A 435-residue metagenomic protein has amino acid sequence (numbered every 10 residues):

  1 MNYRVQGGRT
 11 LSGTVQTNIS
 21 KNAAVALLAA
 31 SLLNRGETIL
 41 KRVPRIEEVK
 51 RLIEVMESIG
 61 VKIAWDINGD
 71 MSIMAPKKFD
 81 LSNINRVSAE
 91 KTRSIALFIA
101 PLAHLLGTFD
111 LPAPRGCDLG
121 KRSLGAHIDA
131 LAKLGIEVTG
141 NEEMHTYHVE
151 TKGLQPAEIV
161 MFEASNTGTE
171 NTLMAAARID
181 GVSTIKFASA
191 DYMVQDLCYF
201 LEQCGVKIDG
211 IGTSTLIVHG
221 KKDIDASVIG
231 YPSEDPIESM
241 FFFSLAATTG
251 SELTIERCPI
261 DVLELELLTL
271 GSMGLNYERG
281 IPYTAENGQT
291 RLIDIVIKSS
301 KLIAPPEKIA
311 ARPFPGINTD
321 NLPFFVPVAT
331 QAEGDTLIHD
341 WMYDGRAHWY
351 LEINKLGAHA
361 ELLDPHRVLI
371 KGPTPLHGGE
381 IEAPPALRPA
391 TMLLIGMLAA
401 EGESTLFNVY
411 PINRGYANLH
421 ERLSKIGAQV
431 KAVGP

Functional and structural regions predicted by a protein language model:
M1-P435: Short, structured segments at the rim of ligand-binding sites
